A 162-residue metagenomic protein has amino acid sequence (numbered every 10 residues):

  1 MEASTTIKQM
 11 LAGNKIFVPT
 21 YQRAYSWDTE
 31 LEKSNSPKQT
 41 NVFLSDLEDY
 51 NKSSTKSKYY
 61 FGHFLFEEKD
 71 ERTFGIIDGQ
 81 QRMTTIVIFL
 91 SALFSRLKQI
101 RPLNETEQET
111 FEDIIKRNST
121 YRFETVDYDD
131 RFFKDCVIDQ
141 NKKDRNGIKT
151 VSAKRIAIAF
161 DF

Functional and structural regions predicted by a protein language model:
M1-F162: Glycine- and hydrophobic-rich flexible loops that cap the catalytic core of alpha/beta enzyme folds
